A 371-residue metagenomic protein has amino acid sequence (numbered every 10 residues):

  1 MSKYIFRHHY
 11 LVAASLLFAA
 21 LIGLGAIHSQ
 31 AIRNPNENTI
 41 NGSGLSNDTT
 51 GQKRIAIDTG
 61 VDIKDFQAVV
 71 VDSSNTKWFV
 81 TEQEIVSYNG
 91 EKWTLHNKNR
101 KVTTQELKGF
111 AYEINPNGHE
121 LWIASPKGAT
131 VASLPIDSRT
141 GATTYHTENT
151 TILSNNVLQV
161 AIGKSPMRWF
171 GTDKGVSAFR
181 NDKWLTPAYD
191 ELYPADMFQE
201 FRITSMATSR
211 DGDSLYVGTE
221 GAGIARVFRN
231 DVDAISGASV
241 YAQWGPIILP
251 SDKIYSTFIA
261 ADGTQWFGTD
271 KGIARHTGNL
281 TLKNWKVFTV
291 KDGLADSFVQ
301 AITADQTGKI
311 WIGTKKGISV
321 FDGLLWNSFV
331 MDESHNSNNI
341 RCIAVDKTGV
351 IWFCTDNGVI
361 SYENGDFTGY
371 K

Functional and structural regions predicted by a protein language model:
Y4, H9-L11, G23-K371: Carboxylate-rich, polar loop motifs that coordinate divalent cations or form catalytic acidic clusters
S15-G23: Hydrophobic membrane-insertion alpha-helices, especially the h-region of bacterial N-terminal signal peptides
